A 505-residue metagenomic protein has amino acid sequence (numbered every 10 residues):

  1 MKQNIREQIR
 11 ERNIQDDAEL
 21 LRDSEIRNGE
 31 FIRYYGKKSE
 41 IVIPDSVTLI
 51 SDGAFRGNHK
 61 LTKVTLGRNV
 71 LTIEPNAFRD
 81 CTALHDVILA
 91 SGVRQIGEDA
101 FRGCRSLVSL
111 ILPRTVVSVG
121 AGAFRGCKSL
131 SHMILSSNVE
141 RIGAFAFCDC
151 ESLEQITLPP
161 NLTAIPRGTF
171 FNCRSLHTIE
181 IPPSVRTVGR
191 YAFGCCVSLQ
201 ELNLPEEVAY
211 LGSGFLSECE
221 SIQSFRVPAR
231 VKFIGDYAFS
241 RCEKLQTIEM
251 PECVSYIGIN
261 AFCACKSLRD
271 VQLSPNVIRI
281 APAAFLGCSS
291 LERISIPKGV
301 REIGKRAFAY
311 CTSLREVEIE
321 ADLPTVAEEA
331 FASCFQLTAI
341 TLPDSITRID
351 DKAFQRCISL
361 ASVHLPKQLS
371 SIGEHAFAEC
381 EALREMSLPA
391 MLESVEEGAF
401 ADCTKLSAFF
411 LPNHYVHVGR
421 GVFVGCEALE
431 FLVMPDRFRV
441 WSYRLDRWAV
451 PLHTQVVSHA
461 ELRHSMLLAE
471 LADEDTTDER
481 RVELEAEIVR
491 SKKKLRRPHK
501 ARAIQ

Functional and structural regions predicted by a protein language model:
M1-K2, K494: Terminal targeting and flexible regions in eukaryotic proteins, enriched in but not limited to LRR-containing proteins
K2-E25, G29, Y35-L49, H59-T72 (+21 more regions): Structural signature of tandem-repeat unit edges
F31, D52-A54, P75-A77, G97-A100 (+14 more regions): Consensus positions within tandem repeat domains that build extended binding/scaffold surfaces
P75, Y443-R444: Short glycine-/acidic-enriched loop or helix-start segments at secondary-structure transitions that form or flank
F423-V424, L445-W448: A structural signal for leucine-rich repeat
S491-A501: Amphipathic alpha-helical coiled-coil segments
I504-Q505: Non-Sec secretion/translocation targeting segments of pathogen effectors
